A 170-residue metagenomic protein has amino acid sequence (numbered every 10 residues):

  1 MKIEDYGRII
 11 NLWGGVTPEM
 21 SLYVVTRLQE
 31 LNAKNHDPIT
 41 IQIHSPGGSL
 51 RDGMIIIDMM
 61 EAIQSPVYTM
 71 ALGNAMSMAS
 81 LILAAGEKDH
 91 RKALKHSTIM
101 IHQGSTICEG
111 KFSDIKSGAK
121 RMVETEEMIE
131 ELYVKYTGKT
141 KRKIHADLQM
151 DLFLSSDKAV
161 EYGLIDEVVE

Functional and structural regions predicted by a protein language model:
M1-E170: Terminal-region recognition feature
